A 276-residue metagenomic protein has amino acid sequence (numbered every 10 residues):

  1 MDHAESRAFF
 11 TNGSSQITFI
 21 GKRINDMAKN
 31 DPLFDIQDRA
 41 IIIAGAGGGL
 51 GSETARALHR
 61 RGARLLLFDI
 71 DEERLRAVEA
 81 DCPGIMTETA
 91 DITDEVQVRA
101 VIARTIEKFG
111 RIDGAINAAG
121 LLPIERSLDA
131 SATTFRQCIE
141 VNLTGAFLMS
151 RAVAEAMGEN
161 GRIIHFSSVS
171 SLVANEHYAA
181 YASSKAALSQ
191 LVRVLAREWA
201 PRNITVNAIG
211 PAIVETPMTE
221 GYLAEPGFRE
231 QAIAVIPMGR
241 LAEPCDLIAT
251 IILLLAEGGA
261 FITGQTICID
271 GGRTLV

Functional and structural regions predicted by a protein language model:
T18-F19, N25-P32, V173, I252 (+1 more regions): Short C-terminal tail/terminal secondary-structure segment of NAD(P)H-dependent dehydrogenase/reductase domains
I116, A200, T205, I262-G264: Short, small/polar-rich loop/turn modules that mediate ligand/substrate recognition or access, typified
R126-S127, S131-I139, A232: Substrate-binding pocket helix/loop in short-chain dehydrogenase/reductase
F147, A156, R240-I269, T274-L275: C-terminal substrate-recognition "lid" of short-chain dehydrogenase/reductases
S150, S184, V192: Active-site helix of classical SDR
E155, R197-P201, A260: Alpha-helical segment proximal to the catalytic Tyr-Lys
S168: Residue(s) in the substrate-gating loop at a strand-loop-helix junction that position the organic substrate next
